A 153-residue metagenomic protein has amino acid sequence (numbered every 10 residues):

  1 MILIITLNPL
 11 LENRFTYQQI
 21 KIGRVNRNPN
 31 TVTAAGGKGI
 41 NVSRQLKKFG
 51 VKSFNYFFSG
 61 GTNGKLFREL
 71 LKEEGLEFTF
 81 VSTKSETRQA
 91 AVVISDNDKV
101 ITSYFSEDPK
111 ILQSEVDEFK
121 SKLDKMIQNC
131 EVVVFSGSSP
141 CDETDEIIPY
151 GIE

Functional and structural regions predicted by a protein language model:
M1-G23: Positively charged, low-complexity intrinsically disordered leader regions
M1-I5, D96-E153: Ribokinase/PfkB-type carbohydrate-kinase core domain
I5-P9, F58-G61, T83, D96 (+1 more regions): Cofactor-binding loop segments of dinucleotide-utilizing enzymes, especially the Rossmann-like FAD- and NAD(P)+-binding
N13-Q19, K65-R68, Y104: Short, glycine/acidic-enriched capping/hinge loops at junctions between secondary-structure elements
I22-P29, I101-T102: Generic N-terminal amphipathic, Lys/Arg-enriched alpha-helix
R27-T87: Substrate-binding N-lobe of the ribokinase-like
S82-D98: Glycine-rich nucleotide/cofactor/substrate-binding loop typically near the N-terminus or early in the first domain
